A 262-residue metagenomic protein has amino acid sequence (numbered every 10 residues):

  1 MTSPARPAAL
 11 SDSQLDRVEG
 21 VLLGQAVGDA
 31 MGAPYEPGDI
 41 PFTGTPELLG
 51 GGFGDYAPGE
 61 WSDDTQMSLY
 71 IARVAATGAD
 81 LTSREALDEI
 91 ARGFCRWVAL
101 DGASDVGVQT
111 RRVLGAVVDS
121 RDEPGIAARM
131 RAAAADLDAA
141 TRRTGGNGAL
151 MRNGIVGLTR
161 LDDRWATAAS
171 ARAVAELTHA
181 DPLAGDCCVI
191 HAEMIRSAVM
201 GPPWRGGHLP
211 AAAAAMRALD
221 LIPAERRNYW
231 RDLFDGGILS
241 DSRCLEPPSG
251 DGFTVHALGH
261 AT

Functional and structural regions predicted by a protein language model:
M1-T262: Structured, active/binding-site neighborhoods that engage oxygen-rich ligands
